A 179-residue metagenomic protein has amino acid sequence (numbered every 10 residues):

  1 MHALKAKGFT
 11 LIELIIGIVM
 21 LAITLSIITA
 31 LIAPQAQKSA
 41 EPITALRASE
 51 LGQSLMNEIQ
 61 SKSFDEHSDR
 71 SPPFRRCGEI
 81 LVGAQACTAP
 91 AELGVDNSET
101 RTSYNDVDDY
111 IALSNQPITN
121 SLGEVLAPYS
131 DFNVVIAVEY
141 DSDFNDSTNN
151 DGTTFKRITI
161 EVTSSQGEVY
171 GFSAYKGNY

Functional and structural regions predicted by a protein language model:
M1-F9: N-terminal leader/signal peptides at the extreme start of proteins
F9-Q53: Aliphatic-rich helix starts adjacent to a transmembrane/signal segment
S49-E50, M56-Y179: Low-complexity, Gly/Pro-rich coil/beta segments used as flexible assembly/activation regions
